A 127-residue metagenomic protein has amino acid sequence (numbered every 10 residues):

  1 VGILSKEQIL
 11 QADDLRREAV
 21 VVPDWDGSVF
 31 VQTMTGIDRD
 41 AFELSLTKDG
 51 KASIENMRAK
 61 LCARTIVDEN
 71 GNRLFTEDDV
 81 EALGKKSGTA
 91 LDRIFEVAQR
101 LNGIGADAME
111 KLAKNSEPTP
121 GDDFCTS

Functional and structural regions predicted by a protein language model:
V1-R16: Extended acidic low-complexity intrinsically disordered regions
R16, D24-S127: Short, surface-exposed, charged amphipathic helix/loop patches that serve as local interaction elements
A19: Glycine-rich anion-binding surface patch
